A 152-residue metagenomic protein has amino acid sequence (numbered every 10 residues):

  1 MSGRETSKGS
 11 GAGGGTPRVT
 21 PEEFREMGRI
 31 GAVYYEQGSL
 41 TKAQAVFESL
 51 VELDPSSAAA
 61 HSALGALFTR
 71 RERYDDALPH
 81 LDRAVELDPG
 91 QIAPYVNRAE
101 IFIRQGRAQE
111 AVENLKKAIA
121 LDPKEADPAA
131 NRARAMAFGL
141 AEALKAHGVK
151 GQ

Functional and structural regions predicted by a protein language model:
G9-E26: TPR-adjacent "capping" and linker segments in tetratricopeptide-repeat scaffold/adaptor proteins
P21-D88: Alpha-helical adaptor scaffolds
R29, A63, N97, N131-R132 (+1 more regions): Canonical tetratricopeptide repeat
E36, R70, R104, F138-G139 (+1 more regions): Register position in tetratricopeptide repeats
R83-A108: Mid-chain, well-packed structural core segment of small domains
I103-D127, R134-F138: TPR/TPR-like (Sel1-like) alpha-helical repeat modules
V112-E113, A137-Q152: Alpha-helical linker/edge segments of TPR/alpha-solenoid repeat scaffolds and analogous pre-/post-domain helices
